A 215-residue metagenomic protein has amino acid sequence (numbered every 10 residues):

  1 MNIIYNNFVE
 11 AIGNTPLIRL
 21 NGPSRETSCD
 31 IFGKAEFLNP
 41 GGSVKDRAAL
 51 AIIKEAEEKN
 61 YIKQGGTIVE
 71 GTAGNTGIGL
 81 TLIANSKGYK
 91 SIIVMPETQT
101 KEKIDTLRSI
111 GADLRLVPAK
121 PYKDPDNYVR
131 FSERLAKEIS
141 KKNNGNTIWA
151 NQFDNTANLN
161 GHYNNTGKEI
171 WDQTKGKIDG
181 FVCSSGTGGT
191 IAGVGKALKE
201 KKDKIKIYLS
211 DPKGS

Functional and structural regions predicted by a protein language model:
M1-S215: PLP-dependent amino-acid enzyme catalytic core
